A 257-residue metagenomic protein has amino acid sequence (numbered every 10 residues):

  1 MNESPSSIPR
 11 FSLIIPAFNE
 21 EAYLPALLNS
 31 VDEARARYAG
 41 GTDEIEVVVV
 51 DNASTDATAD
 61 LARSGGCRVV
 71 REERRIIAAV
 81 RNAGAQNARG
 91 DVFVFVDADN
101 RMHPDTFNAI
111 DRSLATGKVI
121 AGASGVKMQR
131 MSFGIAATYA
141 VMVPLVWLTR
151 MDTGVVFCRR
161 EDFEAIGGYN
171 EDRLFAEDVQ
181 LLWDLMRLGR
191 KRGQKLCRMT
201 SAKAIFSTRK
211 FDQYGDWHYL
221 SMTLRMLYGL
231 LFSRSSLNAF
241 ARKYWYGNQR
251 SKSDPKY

Functional and structural regions predicted by a protein language model:
R10-S12, E46, Q180: Cell-envelope/extracellular polymer assembly enzymes that use nucleotide-activated donors
E20-A39: Short, well-formed alpha-helical segments that are part of the catalytic scaffolds of diverse glycosyltransferases
S30, D51-A59, N100: A conserved acidic beta->alpha catalytic loop
A57, V96-S113, W183: Acidic donor-binding/catalytic loop of UDP-sugar-dependent glycosyltransferases, especially processive GT2
E72-A88: Glycine-rich, basic loop-to-helix element that forms the pyrophosphate-binding segment of sugar-nucleotide handling
F93: Short aromatic/hydrophobic "clamp" motif used to bind/position activated sugar donors
P104-G134: Conserved donor NDP-sugar-binding/catalytic core segment of glycosyltransferases
D162-A165, R173-G193, M199: A short, conserved alpha-helix in the catalytic core of glycosyltransferases
